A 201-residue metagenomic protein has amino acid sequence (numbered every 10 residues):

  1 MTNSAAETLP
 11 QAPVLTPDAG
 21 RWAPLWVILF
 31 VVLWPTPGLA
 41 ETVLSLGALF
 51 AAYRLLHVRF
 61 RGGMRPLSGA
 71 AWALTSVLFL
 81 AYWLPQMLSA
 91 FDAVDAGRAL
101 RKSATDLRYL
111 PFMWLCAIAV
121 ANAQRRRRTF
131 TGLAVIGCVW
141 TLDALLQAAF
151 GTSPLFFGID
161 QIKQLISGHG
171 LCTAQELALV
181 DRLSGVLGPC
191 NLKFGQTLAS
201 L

Functional and structural regions predicted by a protein language model:
M1-R101, A117-V120, Q124-V135, G158-Q164: Transmembrane signal-anchor hairpin modules in multi-pass inner-membrane enzymes, especially those that act on
N3, P111, L115, R127-L201: Alpha-helical transmembrane segments of multi-pass inner-membrane proteins
E41-R54, R101-W114, N191-L201: Hydrophobic core segments of transmembrane alpha-helices in multi-pass, intramembrane catalytic enzymes
A96-A104, L183-C190: Membrane-embedded glycan-lipid processing machinery
